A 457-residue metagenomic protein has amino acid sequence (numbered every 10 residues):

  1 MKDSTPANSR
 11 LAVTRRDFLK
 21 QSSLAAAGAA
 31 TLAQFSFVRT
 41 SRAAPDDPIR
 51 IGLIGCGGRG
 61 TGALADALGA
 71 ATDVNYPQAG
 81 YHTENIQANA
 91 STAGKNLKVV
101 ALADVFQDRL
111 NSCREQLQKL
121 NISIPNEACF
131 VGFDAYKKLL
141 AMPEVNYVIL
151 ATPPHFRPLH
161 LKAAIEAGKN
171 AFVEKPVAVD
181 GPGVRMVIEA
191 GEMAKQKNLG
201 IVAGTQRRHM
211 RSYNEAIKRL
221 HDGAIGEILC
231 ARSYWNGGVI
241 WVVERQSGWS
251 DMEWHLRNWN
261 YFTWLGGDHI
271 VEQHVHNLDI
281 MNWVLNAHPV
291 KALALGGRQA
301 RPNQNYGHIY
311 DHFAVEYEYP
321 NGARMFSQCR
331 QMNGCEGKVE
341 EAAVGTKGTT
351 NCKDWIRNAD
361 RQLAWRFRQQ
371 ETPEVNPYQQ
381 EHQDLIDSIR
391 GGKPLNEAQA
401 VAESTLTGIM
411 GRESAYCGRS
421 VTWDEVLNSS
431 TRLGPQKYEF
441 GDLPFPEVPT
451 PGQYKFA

Functional and structural regions predicted by a protein language model:
K2-K169, M186-N198, K455-A457: N-terminal glycine-/serine-/threonine-rich beta1-alpha1-beta2 phosphate-ribose binding loop of Rossmann-like
A12, Q21-A30, G62, L265 (+6 more regions): C-terminal helical cap and adjacent loop that interface with cofactors, partners, or active-site loops
G55-A63, Q196-A203, R207-G307, Y317 (+6 more regions): Predominantly a Rossmann-like dinucleotide-binding segment in NAD(P)-dependent oxidoreductases
V100-A101, I149-L150, A171-E174, I201-G204 (+2 more regions): Short catalytic-loop micro-motif centered on adjacent basic/acidic residues
F106, V131-F133, P153-F156, A178-D180 (+3 more regions): Short, solvent-exposed turn/loop segments enriched in Gly/Ser/Thr/Pro and often Arg
A167-D180: ADP-ribose/adenylate-binding Rossmann-like module
K175, G223, G392: Conserved G/P- and acidic residue-centered "switch" motifs that form tight phosphate/ATP-binding loops in soluble
P320-G322, K347-G348: Glycine-centered tight beta-turn/hairpin loop motif at sheet-sheet or coil-to-beta transitions
